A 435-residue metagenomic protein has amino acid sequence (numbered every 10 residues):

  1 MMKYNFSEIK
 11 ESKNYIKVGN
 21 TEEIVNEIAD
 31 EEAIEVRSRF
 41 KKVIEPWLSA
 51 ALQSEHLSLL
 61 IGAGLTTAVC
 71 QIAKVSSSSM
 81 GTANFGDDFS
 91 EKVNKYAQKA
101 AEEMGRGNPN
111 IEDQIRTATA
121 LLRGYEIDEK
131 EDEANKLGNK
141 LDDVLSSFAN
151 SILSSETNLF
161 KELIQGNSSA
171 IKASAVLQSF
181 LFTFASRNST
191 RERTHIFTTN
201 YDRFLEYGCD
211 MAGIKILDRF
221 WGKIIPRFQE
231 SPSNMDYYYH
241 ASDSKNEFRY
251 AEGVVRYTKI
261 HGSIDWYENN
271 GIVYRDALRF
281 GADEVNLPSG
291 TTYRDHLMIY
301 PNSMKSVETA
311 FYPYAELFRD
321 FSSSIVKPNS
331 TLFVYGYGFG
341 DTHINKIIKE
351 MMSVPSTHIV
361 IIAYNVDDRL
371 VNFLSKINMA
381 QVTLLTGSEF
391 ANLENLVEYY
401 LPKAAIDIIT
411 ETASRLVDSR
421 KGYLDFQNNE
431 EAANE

Functional and structural regions predicted by a protein language model:
M1-L59, E247, M304-T309, A315 (+1 more regions): SIR2/sirtuin-family catalytic core signature
M1-Y207, K215-I216: Gly/serine-rich nucleotide phosphate-binding loop at the start of the catalytic core of nucleotide/ADP-ribose-handling
I61, T198, H261, I361-A363: Short beta-strand/turn micro-motifs composed of small residues that flank or help shape donor/cofactor-binding pockets
G64-T67, Y201-F204, G262-D265, G338-G340 (+1 more regions): Short, solvent-exposed loop/turn segments at secondary-structure junctions
A68-K74, F204-D210, N269-G271, T342-I348 (+1 more regions): A short acidic (Asp/Glu
S77, G105-D143, S186-H296: Extended, H/D-rich, highly charged conserved domains that either
F180-F184, F204, S244, L317-D320 (+1 more regions): Short, hydrophobic/aromatic alpha-helical segments in well-folded domains
D276-R319, S324: Flexible internal linker/loop segments at domain or repeat junctions
